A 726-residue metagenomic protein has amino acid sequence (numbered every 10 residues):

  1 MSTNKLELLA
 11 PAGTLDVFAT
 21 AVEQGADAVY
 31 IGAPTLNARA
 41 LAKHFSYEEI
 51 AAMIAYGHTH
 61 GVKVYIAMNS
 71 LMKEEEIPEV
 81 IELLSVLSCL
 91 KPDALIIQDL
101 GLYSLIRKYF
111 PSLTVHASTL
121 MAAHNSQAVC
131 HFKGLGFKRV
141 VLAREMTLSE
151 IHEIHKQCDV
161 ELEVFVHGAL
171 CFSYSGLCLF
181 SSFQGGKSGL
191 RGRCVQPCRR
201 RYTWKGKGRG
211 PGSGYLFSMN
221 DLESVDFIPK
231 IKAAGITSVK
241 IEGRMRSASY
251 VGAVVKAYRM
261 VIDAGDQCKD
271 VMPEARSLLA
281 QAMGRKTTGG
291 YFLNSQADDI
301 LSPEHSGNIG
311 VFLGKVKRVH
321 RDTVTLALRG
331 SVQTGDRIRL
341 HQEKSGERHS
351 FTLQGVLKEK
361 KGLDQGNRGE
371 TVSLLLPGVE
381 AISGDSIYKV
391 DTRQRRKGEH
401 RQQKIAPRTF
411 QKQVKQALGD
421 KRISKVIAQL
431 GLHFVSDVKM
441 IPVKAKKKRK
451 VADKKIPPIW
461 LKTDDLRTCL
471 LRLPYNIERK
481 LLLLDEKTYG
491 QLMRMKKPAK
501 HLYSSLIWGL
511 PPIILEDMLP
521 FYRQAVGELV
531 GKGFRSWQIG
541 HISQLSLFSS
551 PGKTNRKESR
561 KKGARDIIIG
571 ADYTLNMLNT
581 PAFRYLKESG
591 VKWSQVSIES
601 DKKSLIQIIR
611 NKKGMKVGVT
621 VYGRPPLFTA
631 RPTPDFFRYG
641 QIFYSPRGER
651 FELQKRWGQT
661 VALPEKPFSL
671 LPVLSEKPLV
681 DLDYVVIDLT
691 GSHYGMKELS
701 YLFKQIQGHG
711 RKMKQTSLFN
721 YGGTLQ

Functional and structural regions predicted by a protein language model:
S2-A123, Q127, V141-S238, M245-Y585 (+1 more regions): Active-site pocket-lining/capping segments in soluble small-molecule metabolic enzymes
K138: Long, basic N-terminal domains or extensions that often function in RNA/ssDNA interaction or organelle/cellular
